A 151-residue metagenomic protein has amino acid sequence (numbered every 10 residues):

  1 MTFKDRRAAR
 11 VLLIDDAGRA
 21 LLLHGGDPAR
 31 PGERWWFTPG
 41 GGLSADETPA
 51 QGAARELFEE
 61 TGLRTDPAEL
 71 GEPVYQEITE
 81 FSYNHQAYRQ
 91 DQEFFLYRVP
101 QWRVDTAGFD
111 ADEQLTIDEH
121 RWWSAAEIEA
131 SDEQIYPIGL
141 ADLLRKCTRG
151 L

Functional and structural regions predicted by a protein language model:
M1-F3, N84-Q86, D112: Short Gly/Pro-enriched turn/cap motifs at secondary-structure boundaries
M1-F37: N-terminal strand-loop-strand
L13, H24, L96-R98, S124: Short, well-ordered beta-strand micro-motif
L23, D46, I128-S131: Residues that scaffold the ATP/ADP-binding catalytic core of kinase and kinase-like folds
A29, E33-W35, Q101-L151: Nudix hydrolase/Nudix homology domain
T38-P73: The catalytic Nudix box helix
D66-P67, G71-E72, T79, V104-D112: Short, flexible, glycine-rich and Lys/Arg-enriched loop motifs at helix boundaries that contact anionic partners
E77-G108, R121, L143: Active-site-adjacent beta-strand/loop module that shapes the phosphate/pyrophosphate-binding cleft
